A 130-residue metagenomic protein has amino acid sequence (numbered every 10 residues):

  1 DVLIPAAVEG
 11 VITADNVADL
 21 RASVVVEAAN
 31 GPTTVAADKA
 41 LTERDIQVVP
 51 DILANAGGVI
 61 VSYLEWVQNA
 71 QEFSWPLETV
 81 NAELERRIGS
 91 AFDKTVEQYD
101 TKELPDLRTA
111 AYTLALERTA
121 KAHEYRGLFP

Functional and structural regions predicted by a protein language model:
D1-I12, V26: Rossmann-like NAD(P)-binding element
A6, A18-P130: Adenosine-phosphate binding glycine-rich loop
A14-N16: Glycine/threonine-rich flexible loop motifs
